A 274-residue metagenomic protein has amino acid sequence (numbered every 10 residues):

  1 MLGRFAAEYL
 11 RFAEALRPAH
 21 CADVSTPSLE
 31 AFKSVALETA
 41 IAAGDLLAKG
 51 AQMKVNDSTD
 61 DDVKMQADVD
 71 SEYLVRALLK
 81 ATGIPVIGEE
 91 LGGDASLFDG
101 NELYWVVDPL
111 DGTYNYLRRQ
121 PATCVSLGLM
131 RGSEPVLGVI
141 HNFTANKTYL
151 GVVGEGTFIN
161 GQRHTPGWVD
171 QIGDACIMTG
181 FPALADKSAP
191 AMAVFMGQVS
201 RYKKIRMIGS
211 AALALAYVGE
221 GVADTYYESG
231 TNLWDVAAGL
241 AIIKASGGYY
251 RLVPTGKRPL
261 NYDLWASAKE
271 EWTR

Functional and structural regions predicted by a protein language model:
L2-L110: N-terminal subdomain of lithium-sensitive/metallo-dependent phosphomonoesterases centered on the IMPase/IPPase/PAP
F5-A40, D45, A193-S200, L213-R274: Oxyanion/phosphate-interacting regions
L47, D68, L79, T113 (+5 more regions): Residue-level signal for inorganic ion chemistry
S58, E89, I208-S210, V253-T255: Conserved beta-strand termini and adjacent loop/short-helix elements that scaffold enzyme active sites in alpha/beta
V69, E90, P109-G112, F143 (+2 more regions): Generic detector of well-ordered alpha-helical packing
P85, K203-K204, Y249: Conserved beta-strand segments of alpha/beta enzyme cores
L103-G138, F143: Glycine-rich active-site/cofactor-binding loop and its immediate structural neighborhood
G128-A214, D263-R274: Acidic beta-strand-loop-alpha-helix segment within the catalytic core of divalent metal-dependent phosphate-processing
